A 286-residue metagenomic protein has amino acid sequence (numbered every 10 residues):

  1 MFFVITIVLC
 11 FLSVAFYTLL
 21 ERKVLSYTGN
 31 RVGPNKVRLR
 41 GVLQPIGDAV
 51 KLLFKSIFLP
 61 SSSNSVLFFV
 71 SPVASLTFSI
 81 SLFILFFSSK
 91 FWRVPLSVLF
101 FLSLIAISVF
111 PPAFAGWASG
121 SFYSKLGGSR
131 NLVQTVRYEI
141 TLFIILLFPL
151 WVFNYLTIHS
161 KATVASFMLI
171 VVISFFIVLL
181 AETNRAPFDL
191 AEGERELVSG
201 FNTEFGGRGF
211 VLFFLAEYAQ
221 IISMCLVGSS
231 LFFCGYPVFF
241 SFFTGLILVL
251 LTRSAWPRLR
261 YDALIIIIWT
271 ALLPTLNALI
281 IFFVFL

Functional and structural regions predicted by a protein language model:
M1-L286: Core, highly hydrophobic multi-pass alpha-helical transmembrane subunits of bioenergetic inner membranes
